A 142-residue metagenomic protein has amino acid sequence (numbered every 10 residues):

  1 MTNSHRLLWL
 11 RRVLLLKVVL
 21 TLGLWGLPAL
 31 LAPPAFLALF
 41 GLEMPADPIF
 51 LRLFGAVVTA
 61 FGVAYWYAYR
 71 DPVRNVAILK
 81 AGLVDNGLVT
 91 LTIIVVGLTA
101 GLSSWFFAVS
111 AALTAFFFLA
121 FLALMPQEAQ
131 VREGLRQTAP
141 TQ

Functional and structural regions predicted by a protein language model:
M1-W9: Short, Lys/Arg-rich, polar N-terminal cytosolic tail immediately upstream of the first transmembrane signal-anchor
L8-L16, L20-I49: Membrane-helix boundary elements
V19, G23-P28, P48-Y69, A81-L91: Core segments of alpha-helical transmembrane spans in multipass integral membrane proteins
L30, W66, I94, L119-M125: Membrane-embedded alpha-helical segments of multi-pass transporters/permeases
L39-P48, A77-K80, L102-L113: Non-cytosolic membrane-interface motifs at loop->transmembrane helix junctions
Y65-V76, G97-L98: Juxtamembrane helix-break-helix junctions at the cytosolic face of small multi-pass alpha-helical membrane proteins
L91-V109, P126: Membrane-helix boundary connector in multi-pass membrane proteins
A115-R136: Membrane-water interface at the C-terminal end of transmembrane alpha helices
